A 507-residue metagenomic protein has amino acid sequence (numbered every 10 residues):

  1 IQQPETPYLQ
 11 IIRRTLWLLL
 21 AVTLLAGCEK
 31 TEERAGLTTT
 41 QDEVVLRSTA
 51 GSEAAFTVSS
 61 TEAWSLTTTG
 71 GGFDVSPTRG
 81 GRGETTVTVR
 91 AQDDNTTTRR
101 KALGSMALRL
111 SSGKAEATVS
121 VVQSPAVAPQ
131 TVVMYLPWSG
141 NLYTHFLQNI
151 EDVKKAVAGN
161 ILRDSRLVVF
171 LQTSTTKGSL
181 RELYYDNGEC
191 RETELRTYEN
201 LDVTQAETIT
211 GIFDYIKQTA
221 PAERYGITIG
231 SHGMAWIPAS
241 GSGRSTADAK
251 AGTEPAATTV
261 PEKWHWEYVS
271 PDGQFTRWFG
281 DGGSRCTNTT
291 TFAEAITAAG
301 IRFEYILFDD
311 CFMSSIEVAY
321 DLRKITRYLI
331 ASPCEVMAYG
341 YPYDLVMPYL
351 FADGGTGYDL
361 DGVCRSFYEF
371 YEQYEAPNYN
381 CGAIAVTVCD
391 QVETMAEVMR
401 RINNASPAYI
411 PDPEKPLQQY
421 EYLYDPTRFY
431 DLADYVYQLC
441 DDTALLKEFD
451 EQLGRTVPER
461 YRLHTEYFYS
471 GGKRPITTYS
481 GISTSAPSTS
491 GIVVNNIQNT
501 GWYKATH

Functional and structural regions predicted by a protein language model:
I1-A26: Sec-dependent bacterial lipoprotein signal peptides
V22-V45, D74, A107, G113-V127 (+1 more regions): Bacterial Sec-dependent N-terminal signal peptides
G36-T39, E43, S59-T88: Surface-exposed binding patches on compact interaction domains or structured appendages
V87, T98-G113: A short beta-strand micro-motif common to beta-rich folds, especially ectodomain repeats
P125-A222, Q498, Y503: N-terminal extension/subdomain marker
T131-L136, R166-L171, Y225-I229, E304-F308 (+2 more regions): Structural recognition of the beta-strand scaffold that forms the well-ordered cores of secreted hydrolase catalytic
L171-C190, T197, L201-A299, D310-C311 (+2 more regions): Catalytic-core segments of thiol-dependent peptidases
P255-H507: Terminal, contiguous helix-loop blocks that mediate binding/assembly
